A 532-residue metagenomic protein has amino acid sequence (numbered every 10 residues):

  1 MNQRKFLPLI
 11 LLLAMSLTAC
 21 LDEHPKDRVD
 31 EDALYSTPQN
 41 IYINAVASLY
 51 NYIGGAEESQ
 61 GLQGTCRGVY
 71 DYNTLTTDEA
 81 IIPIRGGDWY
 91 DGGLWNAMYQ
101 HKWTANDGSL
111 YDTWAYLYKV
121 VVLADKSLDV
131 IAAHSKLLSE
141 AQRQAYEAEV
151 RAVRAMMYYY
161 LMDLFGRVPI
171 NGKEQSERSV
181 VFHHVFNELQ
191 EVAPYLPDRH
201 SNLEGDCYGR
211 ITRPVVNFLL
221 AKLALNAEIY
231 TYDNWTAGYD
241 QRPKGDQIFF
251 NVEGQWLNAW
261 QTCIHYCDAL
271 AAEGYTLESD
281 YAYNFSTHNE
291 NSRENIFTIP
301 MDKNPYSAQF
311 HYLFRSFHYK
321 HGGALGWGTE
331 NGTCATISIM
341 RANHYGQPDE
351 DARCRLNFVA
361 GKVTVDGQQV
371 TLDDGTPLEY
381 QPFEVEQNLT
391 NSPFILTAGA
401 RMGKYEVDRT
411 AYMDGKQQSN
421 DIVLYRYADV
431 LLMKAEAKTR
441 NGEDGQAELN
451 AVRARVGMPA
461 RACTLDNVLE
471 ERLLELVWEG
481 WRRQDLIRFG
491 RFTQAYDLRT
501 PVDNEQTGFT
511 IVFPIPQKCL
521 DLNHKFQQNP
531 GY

Functional and structural regions predicted by a protein language model:
Q3, L13-I41, A155, V185 (+5 more regions): Bacterial Sec-dependent N-terminal signal peptides
C20-D22, L117, H184-F186, C207 (+10 more regions): Long, intrinsically disordered, low-complexity segments
C20-T74, Y99, R242, C519-Y532: Membrane-proximal, proline-rich intrinsically disordered regions
D32, Q60-I82, L196-V215, I229-H321 (+1 more regions): Short, surface-exposed recognition loops and adjoining beta-strand edges that mediate ligand/DNA contacts, enriched
L34, P38-E57, G61, I84-F165 (+6 more regions): Conserved, well-structured interaction surfaces
G55-E58, D280-H288, S292-E384: Glycine-rich, aromatic-lined ligand/substrate-binding cores of catalytic and carbohydrate-binding domains
G86, Y90-K102, Y345-Y425: Flexible, polar/acidic helix-loop-strand segments at domain edges
